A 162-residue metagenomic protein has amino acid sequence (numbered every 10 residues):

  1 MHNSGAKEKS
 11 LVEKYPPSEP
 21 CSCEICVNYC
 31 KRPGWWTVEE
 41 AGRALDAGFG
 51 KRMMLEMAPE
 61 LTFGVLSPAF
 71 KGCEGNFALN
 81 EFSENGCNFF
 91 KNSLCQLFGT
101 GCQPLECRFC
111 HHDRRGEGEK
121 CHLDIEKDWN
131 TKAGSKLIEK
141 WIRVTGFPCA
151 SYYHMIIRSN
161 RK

Functional and structural regions predicted by a protein language model:
M1-K162: Short loop/turn segments that flank or connect secondary-structure elements
